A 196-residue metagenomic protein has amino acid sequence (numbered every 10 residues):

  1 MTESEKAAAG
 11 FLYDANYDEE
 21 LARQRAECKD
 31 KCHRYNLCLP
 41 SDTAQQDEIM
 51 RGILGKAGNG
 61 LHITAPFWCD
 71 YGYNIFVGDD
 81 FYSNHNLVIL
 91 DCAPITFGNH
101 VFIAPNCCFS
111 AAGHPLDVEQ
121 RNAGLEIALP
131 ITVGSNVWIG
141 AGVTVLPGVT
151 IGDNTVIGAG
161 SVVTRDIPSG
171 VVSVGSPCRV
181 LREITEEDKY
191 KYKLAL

Functional and structural regions predicted by a protein language model:
M1-G60, C178-L196: Terminal amphipathic alpha-helical/low-complexity segments used for targeting or macromolecular assembly
R34-Y35, R165-G170: Short arginine-rich
F67-T150, S176-C178, R182-A195: Flexible, glycine/small-residue-enriched loop-and-beta-strand segment within the central core of proteins
W138, V156, V172-V174: Short-chain dehydrogenase/reductase
G152-T155, P168-G170: Conserved catalytic segment of ABC-fold P-loop ATPases
N154-V163: C-terminal/domain-terminus segments
